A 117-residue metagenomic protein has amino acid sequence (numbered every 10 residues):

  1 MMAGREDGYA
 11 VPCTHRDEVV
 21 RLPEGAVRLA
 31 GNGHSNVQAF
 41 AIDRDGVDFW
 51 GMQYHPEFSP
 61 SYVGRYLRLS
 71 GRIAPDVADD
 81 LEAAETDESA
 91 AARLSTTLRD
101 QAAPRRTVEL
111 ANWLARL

Functional and structural regions predicted by a protein language model:
M1-S61: Pocket-forming structural segment of enzyme catalytic cores
P56-L117: Acyltransferase
